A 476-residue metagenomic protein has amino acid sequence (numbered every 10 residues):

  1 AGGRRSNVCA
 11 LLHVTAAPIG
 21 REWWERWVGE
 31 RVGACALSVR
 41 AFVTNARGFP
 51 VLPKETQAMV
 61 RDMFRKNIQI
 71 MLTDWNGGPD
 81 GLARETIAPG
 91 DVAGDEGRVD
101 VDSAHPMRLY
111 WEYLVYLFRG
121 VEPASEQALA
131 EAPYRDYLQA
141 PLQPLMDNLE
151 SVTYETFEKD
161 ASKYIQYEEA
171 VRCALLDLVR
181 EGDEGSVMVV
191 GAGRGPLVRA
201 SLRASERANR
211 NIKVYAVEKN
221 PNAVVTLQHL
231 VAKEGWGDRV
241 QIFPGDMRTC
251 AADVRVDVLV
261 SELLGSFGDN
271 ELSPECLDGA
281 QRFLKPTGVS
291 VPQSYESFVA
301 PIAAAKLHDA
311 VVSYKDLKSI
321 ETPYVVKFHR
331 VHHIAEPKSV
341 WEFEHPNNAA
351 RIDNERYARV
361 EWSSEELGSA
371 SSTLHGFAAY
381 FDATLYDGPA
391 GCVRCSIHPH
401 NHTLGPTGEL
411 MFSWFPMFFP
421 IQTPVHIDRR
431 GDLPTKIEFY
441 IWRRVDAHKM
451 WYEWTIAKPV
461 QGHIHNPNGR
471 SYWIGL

Functional and structural regions predicted by a protein language model:
A1-K163, E169, D177-D183, V190 (+2 more regions): Class I SAM-binding transferase module
C173: Pre-Walker A adenine-sensing motif
R194: Conserved SAM/SAH-binding loop
